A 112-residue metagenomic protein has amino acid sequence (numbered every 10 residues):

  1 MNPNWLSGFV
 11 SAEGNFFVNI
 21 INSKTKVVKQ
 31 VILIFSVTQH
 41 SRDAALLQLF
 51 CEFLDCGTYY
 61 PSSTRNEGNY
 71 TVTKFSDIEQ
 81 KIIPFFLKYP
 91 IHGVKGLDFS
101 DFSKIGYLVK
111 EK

Functional and structural regions predicted by a protein language model:
M1-K112: Sequence-level preference for short, compositionally simple segments enriched in small aliphatic or small polar residues
